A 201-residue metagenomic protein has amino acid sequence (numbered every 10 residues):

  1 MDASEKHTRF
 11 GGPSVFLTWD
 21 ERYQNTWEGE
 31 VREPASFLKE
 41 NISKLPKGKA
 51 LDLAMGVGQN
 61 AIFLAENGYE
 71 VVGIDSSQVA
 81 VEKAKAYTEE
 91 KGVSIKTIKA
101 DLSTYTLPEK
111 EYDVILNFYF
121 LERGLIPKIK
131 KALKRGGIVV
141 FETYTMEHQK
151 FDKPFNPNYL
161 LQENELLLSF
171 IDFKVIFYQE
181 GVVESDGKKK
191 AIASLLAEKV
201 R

Functional and structural regions predicted by a protein language model:
D2-L45: Conserved class I S-adenosyl-L-methionine
G48-G56: Conserved class I S-adenosyl-L-methionine
E70-D75: Conserved SAM-binding motif I beta-strand of class I
S77-V79: Conserved SAM/SAH-binding beta-strand->alpha-helix loop
K91-L102: Conserved SAM-binding strand-loop segment of SAM-dependent methyltransferases
L107-V114: A short acidic, Gly/Pro-enriched loop at the edge of an enzyme's catalytic core that lines a small-molecule cofactor
G137-Y144, H148: Conserved beta-strand signature within the Rossmann-like core of class I S-adenosyl-L-methionine
E184-R201: Core SAM-dependent methyltransferase catalytic element
